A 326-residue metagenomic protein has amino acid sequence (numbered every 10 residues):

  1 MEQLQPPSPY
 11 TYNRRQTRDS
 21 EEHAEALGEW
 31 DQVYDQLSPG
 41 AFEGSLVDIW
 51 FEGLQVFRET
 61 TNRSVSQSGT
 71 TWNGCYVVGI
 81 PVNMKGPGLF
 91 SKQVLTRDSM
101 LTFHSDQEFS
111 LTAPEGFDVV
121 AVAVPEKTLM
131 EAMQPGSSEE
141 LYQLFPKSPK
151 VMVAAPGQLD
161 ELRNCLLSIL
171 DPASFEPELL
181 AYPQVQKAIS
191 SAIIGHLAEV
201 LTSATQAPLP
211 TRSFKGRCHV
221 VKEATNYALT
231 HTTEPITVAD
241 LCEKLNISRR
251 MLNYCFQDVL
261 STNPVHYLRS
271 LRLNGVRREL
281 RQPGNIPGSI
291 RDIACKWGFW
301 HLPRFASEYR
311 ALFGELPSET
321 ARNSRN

Functional and structural regions predicted by a protein language model:
M1-A41, P87-T232, T237-A239, E243-R249 (+4 more regions): Alpha-helical bundle regulatory/interaction domains
E22-E25, A41-R63: A short glycine-rich, His/Asp/Glu-containing loop-to-beta-strand
E52-L54, T61-L89: Glycine- and acidic-residue-biased ligand/ion/polar-headgroup-sensing regions
R217-V221, L268-L273: Generic hydrophobic, amphipathic alpha-helix propensity
C242-Y254, D258-V259, R269-G275: Active/binding-pocket-proximal capping segment
L252, F256, R304-F305, Y309: Short hydrophobic/aromatic patch on the recognition helix
D258-V259, A311-L312, N323: Alpha-helical DNA-recognition elements
